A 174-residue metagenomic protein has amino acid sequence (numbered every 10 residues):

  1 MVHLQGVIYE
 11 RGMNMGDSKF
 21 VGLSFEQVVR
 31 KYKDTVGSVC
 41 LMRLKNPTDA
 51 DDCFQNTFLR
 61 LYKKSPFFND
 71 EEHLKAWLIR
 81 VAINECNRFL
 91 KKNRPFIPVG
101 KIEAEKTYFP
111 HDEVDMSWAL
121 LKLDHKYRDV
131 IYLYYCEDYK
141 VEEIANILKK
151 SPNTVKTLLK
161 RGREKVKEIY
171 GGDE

Functional and structural regions predicted by a protein language model:
N14-S38, M42, D51: A short, charge-rich alpha-helical start-of-domain segment used by transcription regulators
D17-S18, K45, N56-H73, K92-R94: Sigma70-family region 2
K33, G37, F58, D124 (+2 more regions): C-terminal flanking helix
S38, D52-L59, K63, E72-N84: Structural recognition of an alpha-helix C-terminal capping motif at a helix-to-coil junction
F67-N69, R80-V99, R161: Arg/Lys-rich amphipathic alpha helix in sigma70-family domain 2
I83, L148-D173: DNA-recognition helix of helix-turn-helix
R88, P95-L121, K140: Internal acidic/polar
V130-Y134: A short pre-motif secondary-structure segment
